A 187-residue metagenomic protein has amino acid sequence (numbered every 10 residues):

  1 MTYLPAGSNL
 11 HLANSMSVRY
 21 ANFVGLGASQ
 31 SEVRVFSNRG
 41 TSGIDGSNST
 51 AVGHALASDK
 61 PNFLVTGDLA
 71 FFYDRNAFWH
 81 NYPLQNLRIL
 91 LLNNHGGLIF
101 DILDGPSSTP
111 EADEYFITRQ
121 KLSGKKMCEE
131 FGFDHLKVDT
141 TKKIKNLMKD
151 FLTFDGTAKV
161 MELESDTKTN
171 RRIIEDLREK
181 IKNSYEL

Functional and structural regions predicted by a protein language model:
M1-S17: Active-site pocket-lining segments that scaffold enzyme catalytic pockets across diverse folds
Y20: Conserved PLP phosphate-binding loop immediately N-terminal to the Schiff-base lysine helix in PLP-dependent enzymes
F23-L187: Thiamine diphosphate
